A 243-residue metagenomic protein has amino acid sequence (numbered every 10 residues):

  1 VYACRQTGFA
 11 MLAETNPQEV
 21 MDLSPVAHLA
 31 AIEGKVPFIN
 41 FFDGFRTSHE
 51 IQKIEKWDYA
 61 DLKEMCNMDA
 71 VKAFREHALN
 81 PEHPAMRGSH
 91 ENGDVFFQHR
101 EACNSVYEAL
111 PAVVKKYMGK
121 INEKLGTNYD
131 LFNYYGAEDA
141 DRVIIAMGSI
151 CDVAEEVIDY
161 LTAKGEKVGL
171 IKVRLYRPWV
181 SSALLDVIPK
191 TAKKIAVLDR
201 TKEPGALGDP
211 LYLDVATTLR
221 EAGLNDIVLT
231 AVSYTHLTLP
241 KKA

Functional and structural regions predicted by a protein language model:
V1-G44, M68, T217, E221-S233: Conserved thiamine diphosphate
D22-P25, H49-K56, E155-V157, S182-A183 (+1 more regions): Short acidic, glycine/serine/threonine-rich loops at helix termini
F38-N133: Conformationally flexible catalytic loops at phosphate/diphosphate-handling active centers
V113-Y129, A146-A154, V173-S181: A general structural motif
D139-E166, W179-L184: Redox- and metal-dependent alpha/beta enzyme cores, enriched for Fe-S-associated oxidoreductases and cofactor-handling
K172-Y176, V180-S181, Y212-E221: Metallocofactor- and cofactor-centric catalytic cores in central/energy metabolism, strongly enriched
T235-K241: Conserved small/polar residues in nucleotide/adenosyl-binding loops
